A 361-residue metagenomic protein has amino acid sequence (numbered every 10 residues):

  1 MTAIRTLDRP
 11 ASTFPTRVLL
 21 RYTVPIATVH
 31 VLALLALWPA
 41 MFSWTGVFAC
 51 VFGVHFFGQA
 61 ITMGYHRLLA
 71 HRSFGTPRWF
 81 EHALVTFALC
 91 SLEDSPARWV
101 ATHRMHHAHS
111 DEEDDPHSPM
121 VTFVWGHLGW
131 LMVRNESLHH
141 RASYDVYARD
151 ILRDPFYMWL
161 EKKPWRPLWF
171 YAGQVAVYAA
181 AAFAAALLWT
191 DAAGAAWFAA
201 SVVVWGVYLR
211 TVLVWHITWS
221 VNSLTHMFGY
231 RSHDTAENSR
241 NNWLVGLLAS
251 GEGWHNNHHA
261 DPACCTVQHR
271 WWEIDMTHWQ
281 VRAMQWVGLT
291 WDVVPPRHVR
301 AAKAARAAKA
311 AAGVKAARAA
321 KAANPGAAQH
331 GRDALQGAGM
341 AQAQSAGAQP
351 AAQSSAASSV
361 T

Functional and structural regions predicted by a protein language model:
M1-W219, C264-T361: Non-catalytic, topology-defining segments of multipass membrane proteins
R67, S223, M227, H259: Catalytic glutamate of the conserved HExxH
N135, N222, N238-N242, N256-N257 (+1 more regions): Detector for Asparagine
A148-F156, A199, F228-W254, A260-D261: Active-site-proximal inter-transmembrane loops
V214-S232: C-terminal accessory segments of proteins
